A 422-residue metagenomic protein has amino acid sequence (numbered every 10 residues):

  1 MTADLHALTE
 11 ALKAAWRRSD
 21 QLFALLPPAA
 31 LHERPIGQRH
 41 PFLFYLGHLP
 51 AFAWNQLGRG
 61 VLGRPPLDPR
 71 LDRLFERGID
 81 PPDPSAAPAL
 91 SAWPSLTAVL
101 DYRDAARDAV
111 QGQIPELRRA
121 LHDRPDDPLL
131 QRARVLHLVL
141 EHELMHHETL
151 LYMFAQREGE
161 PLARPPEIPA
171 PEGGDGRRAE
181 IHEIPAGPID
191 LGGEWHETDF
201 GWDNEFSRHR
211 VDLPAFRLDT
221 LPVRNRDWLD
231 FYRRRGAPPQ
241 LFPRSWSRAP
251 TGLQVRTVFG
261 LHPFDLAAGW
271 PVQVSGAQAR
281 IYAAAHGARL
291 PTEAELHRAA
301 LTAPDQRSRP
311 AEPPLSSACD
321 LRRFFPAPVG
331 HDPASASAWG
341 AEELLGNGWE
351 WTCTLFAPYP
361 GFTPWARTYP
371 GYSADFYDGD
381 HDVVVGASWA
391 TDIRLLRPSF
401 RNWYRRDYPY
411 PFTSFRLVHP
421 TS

Functional and structural regions predicted by a protein language model:
M1-H40, F44-H48, F52, Q56-G112 (+12 more regions): Disulfide-stabilized, aromatic/cysteine-rich ligand-recognition loop
G37, D127-V135, E167-G176: Membrane-interfacial loop-to-helix junctions in multi-pass inner-membrane proteins
E116-R132, Q156-R164: Inter-helical turn/loop segments and adjacent helix faces that build the functional surface of alpha-helical bundle
V139, E143-M145, T149, M153-E172 (+3 more regions): Functional-site microenvironments in short loops/helix caps that host divalent-cation chemistry
F231-R235: Core segments of cupin and vicinal oxygen chelate
